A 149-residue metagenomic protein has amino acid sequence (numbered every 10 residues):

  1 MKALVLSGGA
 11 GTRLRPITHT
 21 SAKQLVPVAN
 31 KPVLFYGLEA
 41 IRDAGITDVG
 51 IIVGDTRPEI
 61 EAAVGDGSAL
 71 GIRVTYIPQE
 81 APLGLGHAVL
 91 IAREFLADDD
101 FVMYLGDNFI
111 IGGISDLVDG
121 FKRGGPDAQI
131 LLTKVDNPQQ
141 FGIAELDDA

Functional and structural regions predicted by a protein language model:
K2-V5, R13-P16, V26-P27, K31-L105 (+2 more regions): Conserved N-terminal catalytic core of the sugar/cofactor nucleotidyltransferase
G9, D107, K134: Active-site glycine-centered loops adjacent to acidic/histidine catalytic or metal-binding residues that shape
I110-A149: Conserved core of the sugar-phosphate nucleotidyltransferase
